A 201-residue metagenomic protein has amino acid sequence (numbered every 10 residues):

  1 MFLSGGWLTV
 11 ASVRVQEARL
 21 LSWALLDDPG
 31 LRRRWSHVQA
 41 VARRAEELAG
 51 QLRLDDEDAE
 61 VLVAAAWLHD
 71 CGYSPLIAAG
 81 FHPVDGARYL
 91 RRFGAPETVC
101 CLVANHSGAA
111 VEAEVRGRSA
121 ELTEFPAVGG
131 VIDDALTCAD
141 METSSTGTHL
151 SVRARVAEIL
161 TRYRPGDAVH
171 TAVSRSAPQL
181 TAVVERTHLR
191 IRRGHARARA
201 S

Functional and structural regions predicted by a protein language model:
F2-S12, L26-D56, L68, A95 (+1 more regions): Divalent metal-dependent phosphate-bond-processing catalytic cores, especially two-metal-ion Mg2+/Mn2+ enzymes that act
S4-V13, G30, Y73-G86: Short N-terminal helix-initiation segments at or just after the protein's N-terminus
R14-E17, V61, V115-R116: Acidic-glycine-rich active-site phosphate/pyrophosphate-binding loop
E17-R19, A42, E46, V84-A87 (+2 more regions): An amphipathic alpha-helix signature
L20-L25: Short glycine/proline-rich turn/loop motifs
E57-L90, C100-A110: His-Asp-centered metal-binding catalytic motifs of divalent-metal-dependent phosphohydrolases/nucleases
